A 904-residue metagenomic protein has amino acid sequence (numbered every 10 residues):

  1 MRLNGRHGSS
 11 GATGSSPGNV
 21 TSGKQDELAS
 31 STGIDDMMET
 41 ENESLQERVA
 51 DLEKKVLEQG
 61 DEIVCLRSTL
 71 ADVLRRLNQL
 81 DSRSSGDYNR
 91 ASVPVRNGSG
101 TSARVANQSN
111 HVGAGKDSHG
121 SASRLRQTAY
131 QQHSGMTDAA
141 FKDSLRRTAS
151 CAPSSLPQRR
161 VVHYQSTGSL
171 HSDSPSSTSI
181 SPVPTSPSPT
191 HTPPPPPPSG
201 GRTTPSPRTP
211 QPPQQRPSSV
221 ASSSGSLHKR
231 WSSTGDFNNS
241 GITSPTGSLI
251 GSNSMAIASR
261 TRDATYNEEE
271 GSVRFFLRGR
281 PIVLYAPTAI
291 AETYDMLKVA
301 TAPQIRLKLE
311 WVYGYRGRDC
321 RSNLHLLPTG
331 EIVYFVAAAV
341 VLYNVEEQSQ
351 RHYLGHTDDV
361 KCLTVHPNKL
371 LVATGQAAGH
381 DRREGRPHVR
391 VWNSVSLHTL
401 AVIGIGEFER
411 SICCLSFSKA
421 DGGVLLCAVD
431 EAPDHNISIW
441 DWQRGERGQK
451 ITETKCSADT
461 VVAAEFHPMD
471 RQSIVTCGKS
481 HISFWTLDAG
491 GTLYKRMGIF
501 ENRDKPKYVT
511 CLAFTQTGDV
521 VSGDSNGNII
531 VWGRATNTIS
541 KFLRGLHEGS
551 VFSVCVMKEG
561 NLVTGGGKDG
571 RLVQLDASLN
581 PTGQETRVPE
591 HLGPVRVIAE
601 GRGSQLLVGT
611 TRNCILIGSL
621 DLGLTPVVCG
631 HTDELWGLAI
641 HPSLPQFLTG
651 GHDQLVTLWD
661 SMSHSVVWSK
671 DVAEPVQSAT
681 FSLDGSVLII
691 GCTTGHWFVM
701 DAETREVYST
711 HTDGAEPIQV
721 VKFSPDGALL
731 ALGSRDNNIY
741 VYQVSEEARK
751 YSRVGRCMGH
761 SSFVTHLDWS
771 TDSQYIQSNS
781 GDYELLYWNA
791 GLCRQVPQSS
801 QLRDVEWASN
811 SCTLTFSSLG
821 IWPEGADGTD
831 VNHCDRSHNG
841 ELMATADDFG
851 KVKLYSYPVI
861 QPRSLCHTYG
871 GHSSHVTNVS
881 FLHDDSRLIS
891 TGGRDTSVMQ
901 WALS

Functional and structural regions predicted by a protein language model:
R2-E43, R76-E269, V273-F276: Intrinsically disordered, low-complexity acidic/Ser/Pro-rich regulatory regions in eukaryotic proteins
S15, T21, E27-S30, V56 (+5 more regions): Intrinsically disordered, low-complexity segments enriched in glycine/proline and serine/threonine
G23-K24, T32-G33, A50, Q59 (+11 more regions): Exposed, low-complexity/repetitive linear segments and helix-based recognition motifs, biased toward charged/polar
M38, N42-L45, V49-L52, V56-Q59 (+3 more regions): Non-transmembrane coiled-coil alpha-helices
L57, I63-L66, A91, R147 (+4 more regions): Short amphipathic alpha-helical "recognition" segments used for binding
D72, R76, R83-G86, K369 (+2 more regions): N-terminal processing/targeting junctions
A221, H228-S904: WD40-repeat beta-propeller superdomains and closely related acidic/aromatic-rich repeat-like regions
